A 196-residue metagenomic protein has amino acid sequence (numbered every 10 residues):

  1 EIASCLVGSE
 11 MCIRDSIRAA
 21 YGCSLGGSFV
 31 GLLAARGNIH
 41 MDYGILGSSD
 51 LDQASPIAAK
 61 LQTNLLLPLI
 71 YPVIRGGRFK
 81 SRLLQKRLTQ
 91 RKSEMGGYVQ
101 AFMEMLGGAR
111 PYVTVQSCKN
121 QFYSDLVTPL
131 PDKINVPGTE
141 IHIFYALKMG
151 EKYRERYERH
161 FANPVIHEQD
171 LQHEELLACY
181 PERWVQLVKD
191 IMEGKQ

Functional and structural regions predicted by a protein language model:
E1-G8, C12-I13: Single conserved hydrophobic/aromatic residue that forms the stacking wall/gate of nucleotide- or nucleobase-binding
Y21-V30: Gly/Ala-rich beta-loop-alpha elbow adjacent to hydrolase catalytic centers
V30-A35, V185: Short, hydrophobic alpha-helix immediately C-terminal to the catalytic nucleophile
A35, M41-I74: Flexible "cap/lid" loop of the alpha/beta hydrolase fold
S55, R78-L126, P131-I134: Conserved alpha/beta-hydrolase catalytic His-Asp/Glu region
Q116-R159, L176: Conserved serine/cysteine hydrolase catalytic core
F161-E174: Catalytic histidine neighborhood in serine/cysteine hydrolases with alpha/beta-hydrolase-type architecture
L171-W184: Catalytic histidine-centered segment of alpha/beta-hydrolase-like enzymes
